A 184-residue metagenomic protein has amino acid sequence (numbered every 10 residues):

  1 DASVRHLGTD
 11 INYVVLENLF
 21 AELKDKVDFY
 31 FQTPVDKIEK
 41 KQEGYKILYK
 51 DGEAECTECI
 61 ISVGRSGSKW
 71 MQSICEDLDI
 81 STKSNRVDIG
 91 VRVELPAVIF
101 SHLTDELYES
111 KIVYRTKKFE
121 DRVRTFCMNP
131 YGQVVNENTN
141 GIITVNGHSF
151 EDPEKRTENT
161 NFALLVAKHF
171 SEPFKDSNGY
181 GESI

Functional and structural regions predicted by a protein language model:
D1-I184: Residues forming the flavin
